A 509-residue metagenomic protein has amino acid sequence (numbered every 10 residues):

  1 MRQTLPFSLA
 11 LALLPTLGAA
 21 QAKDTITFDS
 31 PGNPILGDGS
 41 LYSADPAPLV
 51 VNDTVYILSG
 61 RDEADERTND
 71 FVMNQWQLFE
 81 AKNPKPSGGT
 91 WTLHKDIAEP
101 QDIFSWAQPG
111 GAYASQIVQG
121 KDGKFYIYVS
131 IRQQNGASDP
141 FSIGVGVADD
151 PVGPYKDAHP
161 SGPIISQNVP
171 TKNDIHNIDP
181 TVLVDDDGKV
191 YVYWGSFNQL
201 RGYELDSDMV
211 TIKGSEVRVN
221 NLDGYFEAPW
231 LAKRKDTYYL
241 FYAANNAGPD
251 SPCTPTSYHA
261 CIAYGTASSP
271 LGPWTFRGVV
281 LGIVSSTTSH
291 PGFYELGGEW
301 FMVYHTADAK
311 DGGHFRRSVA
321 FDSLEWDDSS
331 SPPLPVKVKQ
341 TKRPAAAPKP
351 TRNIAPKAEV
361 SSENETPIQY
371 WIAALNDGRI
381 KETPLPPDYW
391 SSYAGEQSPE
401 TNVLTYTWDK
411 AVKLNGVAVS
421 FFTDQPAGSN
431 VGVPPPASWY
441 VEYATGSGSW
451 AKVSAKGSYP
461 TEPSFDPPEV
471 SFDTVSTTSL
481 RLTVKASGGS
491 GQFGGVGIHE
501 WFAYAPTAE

Functional and structural regions predicted by a protein language model:
M1-A22: Fungal secretory targeting signals
A22-A112, Q119-I178, L183-F226, K235-Y238 (+3 more regions): Beta-rich carbohydrate-recognition and catalytic domains
S87, G282-S285, Y459-S464: Short proline/glycine- and polar residue-rich coil/turn motifs
V182, G292-Y294: Catalytic nucleophile loop of clan PA
V192, F197-D208, A346-T383: Predominantly extracellular/luminal regions of secreted and cell-surface proteins, especially disulfide-bonded
P384-K452, S464-E509: Aromatic, loop-rich ligand-recognition surfaces of beta-strand-rich domains
K452-P460: Solvent-exposed serine/threonine-rich low-complexity stretches and specific carbohydrate-binding patches
